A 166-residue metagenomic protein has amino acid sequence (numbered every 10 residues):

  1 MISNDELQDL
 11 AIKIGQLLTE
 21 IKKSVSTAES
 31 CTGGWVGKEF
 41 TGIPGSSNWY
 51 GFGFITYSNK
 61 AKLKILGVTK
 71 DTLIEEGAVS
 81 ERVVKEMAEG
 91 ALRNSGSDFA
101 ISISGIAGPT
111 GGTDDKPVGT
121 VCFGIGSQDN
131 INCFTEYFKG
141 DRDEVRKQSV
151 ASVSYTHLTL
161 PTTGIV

Functional and structural regions predicted by a protein language model:
M1-L158: Short alpha-helical segments enriched in small residues
H157-V166: Single conserved hydrophobic/aromatic residue that forms the stacking wall/gate of nucleotide- or nucleobase-binding
